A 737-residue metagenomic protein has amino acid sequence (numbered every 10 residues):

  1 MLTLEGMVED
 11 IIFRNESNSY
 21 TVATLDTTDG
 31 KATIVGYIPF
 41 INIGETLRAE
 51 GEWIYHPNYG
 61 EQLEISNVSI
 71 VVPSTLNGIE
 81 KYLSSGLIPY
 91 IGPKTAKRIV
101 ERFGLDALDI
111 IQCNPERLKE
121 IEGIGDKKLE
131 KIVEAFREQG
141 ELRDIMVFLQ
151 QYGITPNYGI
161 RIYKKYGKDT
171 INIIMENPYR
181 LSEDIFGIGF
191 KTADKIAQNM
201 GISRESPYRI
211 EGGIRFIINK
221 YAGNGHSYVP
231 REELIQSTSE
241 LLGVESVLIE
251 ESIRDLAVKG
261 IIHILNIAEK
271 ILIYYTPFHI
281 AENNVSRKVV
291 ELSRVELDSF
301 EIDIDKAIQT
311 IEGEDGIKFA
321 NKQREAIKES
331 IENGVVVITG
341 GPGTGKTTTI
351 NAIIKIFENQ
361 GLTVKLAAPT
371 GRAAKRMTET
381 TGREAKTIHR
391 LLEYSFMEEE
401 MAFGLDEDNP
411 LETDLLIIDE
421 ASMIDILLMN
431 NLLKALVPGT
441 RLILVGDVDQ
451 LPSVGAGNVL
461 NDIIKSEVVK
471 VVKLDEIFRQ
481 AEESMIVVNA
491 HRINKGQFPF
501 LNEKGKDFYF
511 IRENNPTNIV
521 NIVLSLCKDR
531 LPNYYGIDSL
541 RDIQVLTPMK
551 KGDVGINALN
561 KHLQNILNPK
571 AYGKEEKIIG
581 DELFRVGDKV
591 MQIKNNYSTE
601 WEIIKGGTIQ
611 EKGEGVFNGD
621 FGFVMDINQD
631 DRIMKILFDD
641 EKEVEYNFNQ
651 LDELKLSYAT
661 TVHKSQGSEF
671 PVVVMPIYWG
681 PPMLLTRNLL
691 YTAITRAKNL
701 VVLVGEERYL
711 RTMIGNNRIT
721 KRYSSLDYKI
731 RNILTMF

Functional and structural regions predicted by a protein language model:
M1-N15, G51, F621-M625: Structural detector for short beta-strands of small beta-barrel domains
R14-T24, D630-I636: Short aromatic-glycine-enriched beta-strand elements
Y20-D26, T33-V35, N42-E52, P57-I271 (+4 more regions): Accessory alpha-helical DNA-binding modules that contact the DNA backbone or grooves
Q150, N219, G223, I264-E325: Pre-P-loop entry segment of helicase/translocase ATPase cores
E332-I338: Pre-Walker A (Motif I) flank of P-loop NTPase domains
A352, I356-L362, P369-T380, H389-F396 (+6 more regions): Conserved helicase motor core of SF1/SF2 NTP-dependent helicases
V448-E614: Conserved helicase motor core of P-loop NTPases
Q610-G613, N618-F737: C-terminal accessory regions
